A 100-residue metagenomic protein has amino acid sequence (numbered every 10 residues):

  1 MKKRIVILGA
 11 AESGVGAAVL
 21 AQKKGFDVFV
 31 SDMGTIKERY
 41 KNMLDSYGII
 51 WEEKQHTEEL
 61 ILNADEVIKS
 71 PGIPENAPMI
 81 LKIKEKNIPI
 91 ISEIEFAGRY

Functional and structural regions predicted by a protein language model:
M1-S92, F96: N-terminal leader/targeting and accessory segments in enzymes
G98-Y100: Phosphate-binding P-loop
